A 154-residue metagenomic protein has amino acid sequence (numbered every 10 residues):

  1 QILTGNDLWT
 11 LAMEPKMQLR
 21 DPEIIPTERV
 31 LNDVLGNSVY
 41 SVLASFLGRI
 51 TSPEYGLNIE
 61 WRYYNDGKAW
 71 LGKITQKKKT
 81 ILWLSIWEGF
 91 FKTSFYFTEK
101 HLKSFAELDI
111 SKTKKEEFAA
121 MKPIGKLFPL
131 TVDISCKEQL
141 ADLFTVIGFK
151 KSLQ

Functional and structural regions predicted by a protein language model:
I2-Q154: Charge-dense, helix-prone N-terminal extensions
